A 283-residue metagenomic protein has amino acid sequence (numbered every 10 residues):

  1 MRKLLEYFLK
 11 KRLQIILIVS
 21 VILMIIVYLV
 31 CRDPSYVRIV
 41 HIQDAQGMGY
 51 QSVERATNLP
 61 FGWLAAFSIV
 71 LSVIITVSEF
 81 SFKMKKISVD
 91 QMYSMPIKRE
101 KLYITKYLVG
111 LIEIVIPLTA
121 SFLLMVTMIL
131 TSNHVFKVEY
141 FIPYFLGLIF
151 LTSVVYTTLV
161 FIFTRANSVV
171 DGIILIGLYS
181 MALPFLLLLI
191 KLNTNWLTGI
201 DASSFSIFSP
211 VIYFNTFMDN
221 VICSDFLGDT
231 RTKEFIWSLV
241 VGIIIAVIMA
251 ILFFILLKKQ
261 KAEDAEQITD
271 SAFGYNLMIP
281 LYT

Functional and structural regions predicted by a protein language model:
M1-V21: Aromatic- and glycine-rich beta-strand/loop motifs that create alpha-glucan
Q14-I26, L111-S121, L281-Y282: Alpha-helical transmembrane segments
L23-V37, T119-V126: Alpha-helical transmembrane segments of multi-pass membrane proteins
P34-R55, F185-F273, T283: Terminal transmembrane helical anchor/hairpin motif
Q51-F61, V109-I176, P184-L187, K191: Secretory targeting signals
L59-S88: Long, hydrophobic alpha-helical segments
S68-I74, I149-L159, V241-F254: Hydrophobic cores of alpha-helical transmembrane segments in multi-pass inner/ER membrane proteins, independent
E79-I112: Helix-loop-helix units of permease transmembrane domains in multi-pass membrane transporters, especially ABC
